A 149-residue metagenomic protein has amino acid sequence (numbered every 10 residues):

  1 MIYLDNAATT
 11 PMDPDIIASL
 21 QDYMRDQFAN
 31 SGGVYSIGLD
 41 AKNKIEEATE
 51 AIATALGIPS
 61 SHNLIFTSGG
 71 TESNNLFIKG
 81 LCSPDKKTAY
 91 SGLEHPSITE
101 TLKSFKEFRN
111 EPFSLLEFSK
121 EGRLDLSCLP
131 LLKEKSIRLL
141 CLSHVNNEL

Functional and structural regions predicted by a protein language model:
M1-L149: Pyridoxal 5′-phosphate
